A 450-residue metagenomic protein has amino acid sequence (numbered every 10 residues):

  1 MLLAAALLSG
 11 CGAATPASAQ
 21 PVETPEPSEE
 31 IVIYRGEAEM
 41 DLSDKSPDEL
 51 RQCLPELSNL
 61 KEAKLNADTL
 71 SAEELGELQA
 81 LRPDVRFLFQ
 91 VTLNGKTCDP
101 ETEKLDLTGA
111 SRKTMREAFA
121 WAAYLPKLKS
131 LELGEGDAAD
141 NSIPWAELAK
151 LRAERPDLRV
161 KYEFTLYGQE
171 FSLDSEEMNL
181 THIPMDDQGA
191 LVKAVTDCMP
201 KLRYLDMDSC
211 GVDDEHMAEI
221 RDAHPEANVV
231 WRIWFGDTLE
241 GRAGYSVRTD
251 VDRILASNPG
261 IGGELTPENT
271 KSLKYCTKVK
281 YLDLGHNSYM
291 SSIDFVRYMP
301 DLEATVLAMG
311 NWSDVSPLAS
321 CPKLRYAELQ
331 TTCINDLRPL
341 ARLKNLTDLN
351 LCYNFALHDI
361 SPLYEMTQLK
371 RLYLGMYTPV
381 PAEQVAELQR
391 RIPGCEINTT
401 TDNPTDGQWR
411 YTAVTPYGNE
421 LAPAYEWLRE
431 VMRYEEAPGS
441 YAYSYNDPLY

Functional and structural regions predicted by a protein language model:
M1-A5: Sec-dependent N-terminal signal peptides
L7-G10: C-terminal motif of bacterial Sec signal peptides marking the signal peptidase cleavage site
G12-A14: Bacterial signal peptide processing site
A17-A19: Boundary at the C-terminal end of the N-terminal hydrophobic targeting segment
P25-E29: N-terminal export/targeting and maturation segments
V32-E49, N59-L70, R82-A149, A153-D214 (+9 more regions): Concave beta-strand-loop units of leucine-rich repeat
